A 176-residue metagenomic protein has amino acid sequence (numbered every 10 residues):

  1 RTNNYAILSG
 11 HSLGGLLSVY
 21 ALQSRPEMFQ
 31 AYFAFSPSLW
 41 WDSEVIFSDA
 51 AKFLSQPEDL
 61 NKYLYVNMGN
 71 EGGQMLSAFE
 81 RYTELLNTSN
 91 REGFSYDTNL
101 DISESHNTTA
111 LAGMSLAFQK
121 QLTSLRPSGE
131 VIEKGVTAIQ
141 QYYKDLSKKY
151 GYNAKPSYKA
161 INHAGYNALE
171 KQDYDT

Functional and structural regions predicted by a protein language model:
R1-T176: Non-catalytic cap/lid and distal C-terminal segments of serine-dependent acyl enzymes
